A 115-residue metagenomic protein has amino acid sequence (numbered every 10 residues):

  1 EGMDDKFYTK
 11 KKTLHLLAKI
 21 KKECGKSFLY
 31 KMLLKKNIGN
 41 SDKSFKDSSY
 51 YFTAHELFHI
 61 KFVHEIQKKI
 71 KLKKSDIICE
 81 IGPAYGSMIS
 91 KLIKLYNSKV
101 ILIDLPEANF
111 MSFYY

Functional and structural regions predicted by a protein language model:
E1-L72: Conserved Class I S-adenosyl-L-methionine-dependent methyltransferase catalytic core
H59-V63, I89, N109: Hydrophobic, well-ordered secondary-structure segments
L72-S75, K94-K99: Short, surface-exposed connector motifs at secondary-structure boundaries
K74-A84: Conserved class I S-adenosyl-L-methionine
P83-G86, L105-A108: An acidic- and aromatic-residue-enriched active-site/binding cleft used to recognize and process polar
Y85-Y96: Conserved SAM-binding loop of SAM-dependent methyltransferases across substrates and taxa, primarily the Class I
K99-L105: Conserved SAM-binding motif I beta-strand of class I
F110-Y115: Glycine-rich phosphate-binding loop and adjoining beta1-alpha1-beta2 segment of Rossmann-like nucleotide-binding folds
